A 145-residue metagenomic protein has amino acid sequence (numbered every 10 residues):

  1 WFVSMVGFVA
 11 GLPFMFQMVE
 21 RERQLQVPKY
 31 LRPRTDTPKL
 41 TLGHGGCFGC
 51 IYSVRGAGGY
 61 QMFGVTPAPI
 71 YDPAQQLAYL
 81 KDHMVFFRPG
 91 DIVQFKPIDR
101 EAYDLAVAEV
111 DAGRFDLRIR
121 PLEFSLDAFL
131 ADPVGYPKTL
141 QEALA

Functional and structural regions predicted by a protein language model:
W1-A145: Glycine-rich active-site loops that engage anionic ligands at enzyme catalytic sites
